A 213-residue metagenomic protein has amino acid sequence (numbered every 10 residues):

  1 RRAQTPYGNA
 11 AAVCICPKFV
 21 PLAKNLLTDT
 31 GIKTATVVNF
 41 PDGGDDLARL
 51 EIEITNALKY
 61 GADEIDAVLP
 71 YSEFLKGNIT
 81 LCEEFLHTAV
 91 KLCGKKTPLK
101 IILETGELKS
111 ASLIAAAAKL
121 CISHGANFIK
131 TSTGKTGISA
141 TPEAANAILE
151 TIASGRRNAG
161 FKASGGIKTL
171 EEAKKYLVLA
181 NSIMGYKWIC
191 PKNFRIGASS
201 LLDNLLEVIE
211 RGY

Functional and structural regions predicted by a protein language model:
R1-G8, K18-F161, L170-S199, E207-Y213: Alpha/beta enzyme core
S164: Terminal helix/beta-alpha structural elements that buttress the NAD(P)+-binding lobe
I167: Short donor-sugar binding/catalytic loops of nucleotide-sugar-dependent glycosyltransferases, especially enzymes
